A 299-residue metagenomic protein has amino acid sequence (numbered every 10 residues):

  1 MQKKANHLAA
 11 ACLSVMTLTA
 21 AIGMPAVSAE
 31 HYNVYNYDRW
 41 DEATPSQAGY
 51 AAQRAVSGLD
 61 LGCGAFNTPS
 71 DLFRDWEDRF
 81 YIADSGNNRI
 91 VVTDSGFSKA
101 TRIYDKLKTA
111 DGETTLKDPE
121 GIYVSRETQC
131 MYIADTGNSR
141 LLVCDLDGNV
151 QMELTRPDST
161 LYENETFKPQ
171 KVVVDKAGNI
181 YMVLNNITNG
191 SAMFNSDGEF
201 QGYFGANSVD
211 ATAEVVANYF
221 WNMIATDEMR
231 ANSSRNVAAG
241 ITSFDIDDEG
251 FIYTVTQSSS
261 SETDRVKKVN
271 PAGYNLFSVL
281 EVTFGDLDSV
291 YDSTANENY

Functional and structural regions predicted by a protein language model:
M1-H31: Gram-positive cell-envelope targeting signals
V27-Y299: Eukaryotic scaffold repeat domains enriched in small/polar residues
